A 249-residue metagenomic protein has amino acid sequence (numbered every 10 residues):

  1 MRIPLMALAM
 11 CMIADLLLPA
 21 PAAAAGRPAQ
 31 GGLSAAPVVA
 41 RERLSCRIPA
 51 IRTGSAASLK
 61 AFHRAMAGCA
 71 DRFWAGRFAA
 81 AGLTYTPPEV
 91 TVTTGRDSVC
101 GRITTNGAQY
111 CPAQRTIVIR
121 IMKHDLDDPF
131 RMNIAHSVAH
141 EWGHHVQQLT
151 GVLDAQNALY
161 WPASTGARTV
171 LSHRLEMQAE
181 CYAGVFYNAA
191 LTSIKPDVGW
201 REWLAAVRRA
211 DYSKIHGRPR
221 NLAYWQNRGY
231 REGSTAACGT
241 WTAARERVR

Functional and structural regions predicted by a protein language model:
M1-A25: Secretory targeting and sorting signals
A36, R208-R249: Pan-zinc metallopeptidase signature
R41-K60: Acidic/histidine-rich, surface-exposed loop or edge segments in extracytoplasmic proteins
A61-Q114, H173: Auxiliary, metal-adjacent structural segments of Zn-dependent hydrolase domains
V99-M132, Q148: Active-site scaffold of zinc-dependent metalloenzymes
F130-V146: Short alpha-helix carrying the canonical HExxH Zn2+-binding catalytic motif
W142-A158, Q178, L191: Catalytic Zn2+-binding segment of zinc metalloproteases
S164-I194: Post-HExxH zinc-binding segment in Zn-dependent metallohydrolases
